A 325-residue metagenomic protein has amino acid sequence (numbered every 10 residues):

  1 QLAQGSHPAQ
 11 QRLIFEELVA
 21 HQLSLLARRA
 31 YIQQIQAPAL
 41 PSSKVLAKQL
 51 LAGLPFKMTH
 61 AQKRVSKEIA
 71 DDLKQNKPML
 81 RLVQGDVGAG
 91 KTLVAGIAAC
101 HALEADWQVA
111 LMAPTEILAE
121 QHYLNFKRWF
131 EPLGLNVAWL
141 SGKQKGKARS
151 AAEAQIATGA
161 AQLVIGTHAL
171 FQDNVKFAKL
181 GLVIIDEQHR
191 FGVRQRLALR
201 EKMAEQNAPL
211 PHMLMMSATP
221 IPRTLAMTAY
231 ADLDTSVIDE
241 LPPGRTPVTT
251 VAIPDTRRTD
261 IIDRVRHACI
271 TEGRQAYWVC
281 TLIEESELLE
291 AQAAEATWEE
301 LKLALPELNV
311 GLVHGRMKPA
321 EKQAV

Functional and structural regions predicted by a protein language model:
Q1-G53: Upstream accessory/linker segments immediately N-terminal to the RecA-like ATPase cores of bacterial MutS and a subset
H7-Q11, A39, P55-M58, L214 (+2 more regions): Generic alpha-helical structural element
A20, A52-P55, I270, P306: Generic surface-pattern signal
H21, L25, Q49, G53 (+4 more regions): Generic, well-ordered alpha-helical scaffold segments in large soluble proteins
I35, R64-K67, K77-V325: Inter-lobe coupling/hinge segments of SF2-like helicase ATPases
I35-Q84: Conserved pre-motif I regulatory segment
